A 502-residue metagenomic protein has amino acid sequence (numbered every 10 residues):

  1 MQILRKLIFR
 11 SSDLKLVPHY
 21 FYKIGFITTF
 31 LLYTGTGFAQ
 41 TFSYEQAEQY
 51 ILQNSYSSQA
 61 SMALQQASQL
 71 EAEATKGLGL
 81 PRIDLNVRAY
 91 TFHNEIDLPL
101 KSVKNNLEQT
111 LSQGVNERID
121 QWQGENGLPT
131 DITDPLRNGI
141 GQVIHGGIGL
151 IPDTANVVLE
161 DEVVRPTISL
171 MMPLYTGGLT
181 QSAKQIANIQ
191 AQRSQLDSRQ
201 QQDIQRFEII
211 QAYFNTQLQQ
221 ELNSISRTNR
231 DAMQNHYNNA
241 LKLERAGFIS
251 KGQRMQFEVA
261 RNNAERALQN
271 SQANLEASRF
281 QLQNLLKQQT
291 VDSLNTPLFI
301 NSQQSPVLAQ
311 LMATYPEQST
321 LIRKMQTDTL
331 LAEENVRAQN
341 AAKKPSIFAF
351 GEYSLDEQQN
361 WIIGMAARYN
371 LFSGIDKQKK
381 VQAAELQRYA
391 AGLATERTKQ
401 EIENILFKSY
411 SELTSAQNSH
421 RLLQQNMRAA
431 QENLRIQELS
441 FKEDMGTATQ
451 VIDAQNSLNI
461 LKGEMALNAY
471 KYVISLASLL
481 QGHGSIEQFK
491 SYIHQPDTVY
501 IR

Functional and structural regions predicted by a protein language model:
Q2, L7, L70-A72, L196-Q318 (+1 more regions): Periplasmic alpha-helical coiled-coil/stalk elements that build and connect Gram-negative outer-membrane
E48-N54, V103-I151, Q288-I347, F489-R502: Amphipathic alpha-helical coiled-coil scaffold segments and their short linker/junction regions
Q49-Q59, Q66-P81, P129, N156 (+9 more regions): A glycine-/polar-enriched beta->alpha junction
A60-T75, Q201, E208-S224, K242 (+5 more regions): Amphipathic alpha-helical coiled-coil segments
L64, D328, E352-I362: Solvent-exposed loop/turn segments connecting transmembrane beta-strands in outer-membrane beta-barrel proteins
D84, T91-V115, A466-R502: Acidic, low-complexity, intrinsically disordered peripheral segments
L85, A341-L355, K377: Transmembrane beta-strand segments that form the barrel wall of outer-membrane beta-barrel proteins
A89-H93, L174, Y353-E357, Y369-L371 (+1 more regions): Transmembrane beta-strands of outer-membrane beta-barrel pores
